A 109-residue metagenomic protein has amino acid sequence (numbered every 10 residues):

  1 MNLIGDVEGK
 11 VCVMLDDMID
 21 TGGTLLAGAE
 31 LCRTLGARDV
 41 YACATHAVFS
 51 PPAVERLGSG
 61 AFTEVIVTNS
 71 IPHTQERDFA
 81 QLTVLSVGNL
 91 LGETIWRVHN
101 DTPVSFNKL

Functional and structural regions predicted by a protein language model:
M1-L109: PRPP-associated nucleotide enzymes
